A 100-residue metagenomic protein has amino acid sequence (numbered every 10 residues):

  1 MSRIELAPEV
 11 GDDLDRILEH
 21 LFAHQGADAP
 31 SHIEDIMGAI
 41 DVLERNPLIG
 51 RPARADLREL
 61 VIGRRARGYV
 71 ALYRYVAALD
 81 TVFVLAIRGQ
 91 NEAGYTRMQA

Functional and structural regions predicted by a protein language model:
M1-E59, R64, A78: Basic, Lys/Arg-enriched alpha-helical interface segments
L21, R67-A100: Enriched for short, Lys/Arg-rich terminal
